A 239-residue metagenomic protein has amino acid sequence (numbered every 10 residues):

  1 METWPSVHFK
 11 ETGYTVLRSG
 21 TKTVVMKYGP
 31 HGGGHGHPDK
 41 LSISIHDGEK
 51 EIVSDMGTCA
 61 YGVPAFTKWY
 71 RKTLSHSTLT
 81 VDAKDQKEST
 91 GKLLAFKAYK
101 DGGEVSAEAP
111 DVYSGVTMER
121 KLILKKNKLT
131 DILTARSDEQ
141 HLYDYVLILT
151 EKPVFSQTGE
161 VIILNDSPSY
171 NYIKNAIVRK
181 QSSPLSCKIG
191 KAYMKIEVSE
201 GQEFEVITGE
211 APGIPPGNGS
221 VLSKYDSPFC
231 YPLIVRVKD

Functional and structural regions predicted by a protein language model:
M1-D239: Extended polysaccharide-engagement surfaces of secreted carbohydrate-active enzymes
